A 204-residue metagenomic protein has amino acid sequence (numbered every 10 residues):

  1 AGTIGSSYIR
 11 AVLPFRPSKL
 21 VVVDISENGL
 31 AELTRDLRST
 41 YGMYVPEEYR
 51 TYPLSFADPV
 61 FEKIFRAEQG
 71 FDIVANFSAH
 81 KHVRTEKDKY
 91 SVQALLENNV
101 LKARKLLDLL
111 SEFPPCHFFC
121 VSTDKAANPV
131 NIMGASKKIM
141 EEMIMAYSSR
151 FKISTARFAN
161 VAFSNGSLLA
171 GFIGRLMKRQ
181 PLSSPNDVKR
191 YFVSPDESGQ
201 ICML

Functional and structural regions predicted by a protein language model:
A1: Conserved glycine-rich cofactor-binding loop
I4: Hydrophobic/small residue at the entry helix of a nucleotide-binding pocket
S7, A11-P17, V22, R38 (+3 more regions): NAD(P)H-binding glycine-rich loop region in Rossmannoid oxidoreductase-like domains and their noncatalytic homologs
D24-G29: Helix N-cap at the beta1-alpha1 junction of Rossmann-like dinucleotide-binding domains, i.e., the first residues
L33-T34: Conserved SAM-binding loop
Y49-T51, L95, F118, I153-A156: Hydrophobic/aromatic anchor residues within beta-strands of the central parallel beta-sheet of Rossmann-like
N76, H80-E97, L101-K138, A146: Conserved Rossmann-fold NAD(P)-dependent oxidoreductase catalytic core, especially the SDR/UDP-sugar
I132-L204: NAD(P)-dependent short-chain dehydrogenase/reductase
